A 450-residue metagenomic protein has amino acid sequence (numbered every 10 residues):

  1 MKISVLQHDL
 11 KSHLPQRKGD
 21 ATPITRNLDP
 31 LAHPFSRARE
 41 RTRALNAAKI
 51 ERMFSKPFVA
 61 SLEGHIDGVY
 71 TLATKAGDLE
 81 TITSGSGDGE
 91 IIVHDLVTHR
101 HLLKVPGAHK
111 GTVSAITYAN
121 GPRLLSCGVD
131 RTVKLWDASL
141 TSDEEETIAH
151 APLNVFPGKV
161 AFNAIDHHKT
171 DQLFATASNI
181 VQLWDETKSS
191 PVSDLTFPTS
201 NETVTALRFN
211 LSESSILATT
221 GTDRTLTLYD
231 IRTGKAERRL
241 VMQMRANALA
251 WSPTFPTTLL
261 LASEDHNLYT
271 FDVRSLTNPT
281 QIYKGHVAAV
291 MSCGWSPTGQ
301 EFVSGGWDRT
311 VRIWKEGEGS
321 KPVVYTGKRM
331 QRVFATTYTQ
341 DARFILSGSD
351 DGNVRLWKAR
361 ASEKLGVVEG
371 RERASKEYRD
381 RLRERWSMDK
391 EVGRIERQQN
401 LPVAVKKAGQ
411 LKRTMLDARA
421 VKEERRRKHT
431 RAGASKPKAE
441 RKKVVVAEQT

Functional and structural regions predicted by a protein language model:
M1-I50, S320-F334, T339-F344, G348-T450: Terminal intrinsically disordered, low-complexity extensions flanking WD-repeat/beta-propeller proteins
R43-D67, T98, I148-A151: A short helix->beta-strand "capping" segment at the edge of beta-propeller domains
F58, G68, D78, H101 (+16 more regions): WD40/WD-repeat beta-propeller blade-loop signature
V59-L62, R100-V105, A151-V155, S190-F197 (+3 more regions): A short beta-strand motif characteristic of beta-propeller blades
L62-V69, P106-V113, V155-F162, F197-V204 (+4 more regions): WD40/WD-repeat beta-propeller blade N-cap
L72, I91-D95, I116, V133-S139 (+6 more regions): WD40-repeat beta-propellers
L72-L79, I116-P122, I165-D171, L207-S214 (+6 more regions): Loop/turn segments within WD40 beta-propeller blades
S84-D88, C127-R131, A138, T176-N179 (+5 more regions): Conserved strand-to-loop turn within each blade of WD40 beta-propeller repeats
